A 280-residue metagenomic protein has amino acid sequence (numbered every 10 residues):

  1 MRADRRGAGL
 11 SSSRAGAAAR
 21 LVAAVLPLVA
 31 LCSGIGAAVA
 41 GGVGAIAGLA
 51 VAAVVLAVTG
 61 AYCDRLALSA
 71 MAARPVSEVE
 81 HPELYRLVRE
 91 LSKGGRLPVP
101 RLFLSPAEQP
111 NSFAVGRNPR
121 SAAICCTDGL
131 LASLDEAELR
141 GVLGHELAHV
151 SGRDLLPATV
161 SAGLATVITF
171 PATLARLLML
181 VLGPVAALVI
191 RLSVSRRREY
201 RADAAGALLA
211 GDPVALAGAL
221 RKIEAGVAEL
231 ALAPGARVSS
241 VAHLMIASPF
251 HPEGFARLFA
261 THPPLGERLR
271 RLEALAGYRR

Functional and structural regions predicted by a protein language model:
M1-L26, I46, L56-L174, A186-R280: Polar-ligand-bearing catalytic/cofactor-coordination segments of membrane-embedded or membrane-tethered inner-membrane
P27-G34, A52-A53: Hydrophobic core of alpha-helical transmembrane segments in multi-pass integral membrane proteins
S33-G44: Short, hydrophobic transmembrane alpha-helix segments
G44-V55, L178-P184: Hydrophobic core segments of alpha-helical transmembrane domains in multi-pass membrane proteins
